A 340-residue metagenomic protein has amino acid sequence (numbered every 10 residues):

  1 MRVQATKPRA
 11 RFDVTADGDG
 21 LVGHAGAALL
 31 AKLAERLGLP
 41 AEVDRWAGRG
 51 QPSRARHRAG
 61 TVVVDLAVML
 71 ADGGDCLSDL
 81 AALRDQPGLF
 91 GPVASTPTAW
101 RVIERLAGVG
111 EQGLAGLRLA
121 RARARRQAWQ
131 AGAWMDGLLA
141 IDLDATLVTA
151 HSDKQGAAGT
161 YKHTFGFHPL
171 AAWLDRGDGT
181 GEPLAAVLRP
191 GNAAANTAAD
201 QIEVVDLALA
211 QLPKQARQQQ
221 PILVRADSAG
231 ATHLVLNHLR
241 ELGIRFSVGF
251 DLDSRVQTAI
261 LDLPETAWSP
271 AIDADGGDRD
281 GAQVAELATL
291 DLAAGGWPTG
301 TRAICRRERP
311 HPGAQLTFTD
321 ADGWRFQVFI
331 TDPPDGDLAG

Functional and structural regions predicted by a protein language model:
M1-A194, A199-R217: Dynamic "connector" segments at or just before major functional cores
M1-F12, A16-D19, S247-G340: An anionic, glycine-rich sequence signature occurring as long contiguous blocks
L77, V148-A150, N192-A195, G230-L234 (+3 more regions): Flexible loop/turn segments at secondary-structure boundaries
A140, L223, R245: Hydrophobic "anchor" residues on beta-strands that sit immediately upstream of conserved functional sites
D144, P221-A231: Acidic/histidine-rich, metal-coordinating catalytic segments
Q155-G159, H238-I244, L261-A267: Short secondary-structure boundary/capping segments
K162-F167, E241-V256: Acidic, His- and aromatic-enriched active-site or binding-groove loops in soluble protein domains that engage sugars
N196-A199, D206, Q211, Q220 (+4 more regions): Flexible, acidic glycine-rich loops studded with aromatic residues
